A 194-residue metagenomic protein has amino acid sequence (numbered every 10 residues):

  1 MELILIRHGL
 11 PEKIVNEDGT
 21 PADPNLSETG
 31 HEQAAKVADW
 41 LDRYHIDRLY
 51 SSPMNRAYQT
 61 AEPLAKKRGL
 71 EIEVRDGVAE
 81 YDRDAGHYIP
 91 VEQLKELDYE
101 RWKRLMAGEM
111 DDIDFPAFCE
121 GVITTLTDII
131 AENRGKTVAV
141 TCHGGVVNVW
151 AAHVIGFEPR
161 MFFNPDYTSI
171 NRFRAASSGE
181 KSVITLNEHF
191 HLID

Functional and structural regions predicted by a protein language model:
M1-D47, E62, K66-L70, G179-T185 (+1 more regions): An N-terminal RHG(E/S)-centered segment typical of histidine phosphatases
L3, K136-G144: Generic beta-sheet signal
K36-R104: Phosphate-coordination/substrate-recognition cap region in phosphate-metabolizing enzymes
S51-S52, E120, T141-C142: Short beta-strand scaffold positions
P63, V149-H153: Active-site signature of alpha/beta-hydrolase-fold catalytic machinery across serine- and Asp/Cys-nucleophile hydrolases
L70-R75, E80-Q93, A131-T137, A152-D194: Acidic, low-complexity terminal tails and accessory targeting/binding regions of phosphate-metabolizing enzymes
L97-A117: Short glycine/proline- and acidic residue-enriched helix-loop micro-motifs that form flexible lids or anion-recognition
